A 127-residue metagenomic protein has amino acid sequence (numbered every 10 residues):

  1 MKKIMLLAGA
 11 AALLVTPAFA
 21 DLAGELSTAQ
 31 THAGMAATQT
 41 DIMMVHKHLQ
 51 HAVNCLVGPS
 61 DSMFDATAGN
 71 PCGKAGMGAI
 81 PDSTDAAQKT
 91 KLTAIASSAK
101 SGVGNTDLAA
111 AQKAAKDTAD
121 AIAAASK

Functional and structural regions predicted by a protein language model:
I4-L14: Sec-dependent N-terminal signal peptides
G9, A18, D41: Generic anion/oxyanion-binding catalytic loop in active/binding sites
L14-A20: Sec/Tat signal peptide C-region and signal peptidase I cleavage site
D21-K127: Mature extracytoplasmic or organellar-lumen-exposed domains after removal of signal/transit peptides
